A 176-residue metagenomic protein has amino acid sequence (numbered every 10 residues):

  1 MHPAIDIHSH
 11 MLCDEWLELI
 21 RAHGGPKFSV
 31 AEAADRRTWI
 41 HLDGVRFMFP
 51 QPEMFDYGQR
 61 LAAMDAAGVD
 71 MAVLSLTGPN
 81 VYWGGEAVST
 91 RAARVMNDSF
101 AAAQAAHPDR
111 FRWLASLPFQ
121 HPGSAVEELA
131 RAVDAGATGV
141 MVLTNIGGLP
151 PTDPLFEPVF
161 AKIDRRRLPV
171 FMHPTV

Functional and structural regions predicted by a protein language model:
M1-V176: Helix-coil boundary/capping segments in enzymes
